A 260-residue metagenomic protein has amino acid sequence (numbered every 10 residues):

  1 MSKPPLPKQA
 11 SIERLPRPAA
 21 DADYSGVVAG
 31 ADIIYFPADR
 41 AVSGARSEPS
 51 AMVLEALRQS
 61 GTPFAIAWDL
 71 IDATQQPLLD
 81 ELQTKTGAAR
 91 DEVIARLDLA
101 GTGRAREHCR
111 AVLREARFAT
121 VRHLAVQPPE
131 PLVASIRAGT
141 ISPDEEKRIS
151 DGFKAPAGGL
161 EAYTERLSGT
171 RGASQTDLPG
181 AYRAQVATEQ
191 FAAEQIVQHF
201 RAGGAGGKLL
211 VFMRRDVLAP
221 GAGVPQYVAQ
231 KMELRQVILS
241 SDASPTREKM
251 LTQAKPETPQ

Functional and structural regions predicted by a protein language model:
M1-D32: N- or domain-start disorder-to-order transition segments that initiate the globular core
P18, L113, F191-G203, G207-L210 (+1 more regions): C-terminal regions of proteins
V28-A41, D91-R96: Acidic/histidine-rich, surface-exposed loop or edge segments in extracytoplasmic proteins
I34-F36, A65-D69, R122-V126, L209-F212 (+1 more regions): Structural recognition of the beta-strand scaffold that forms the well-ordered cores of secreted hydrolase catalytic
D39-S43, I71-Q75, P129-V133, R215-A219 (+1 more regions): Solvent-exposed loop/turn segments at secondary-structure junctions within structured extracellular/periplasmic domains
S47-Q59, P225: Histidine-anchored nucleotide/phosphate-binding helix
Q59-A65, L70, Q76-H199: A substrate-binding/cap region within the structured catalytic cores of diverse enzymes
